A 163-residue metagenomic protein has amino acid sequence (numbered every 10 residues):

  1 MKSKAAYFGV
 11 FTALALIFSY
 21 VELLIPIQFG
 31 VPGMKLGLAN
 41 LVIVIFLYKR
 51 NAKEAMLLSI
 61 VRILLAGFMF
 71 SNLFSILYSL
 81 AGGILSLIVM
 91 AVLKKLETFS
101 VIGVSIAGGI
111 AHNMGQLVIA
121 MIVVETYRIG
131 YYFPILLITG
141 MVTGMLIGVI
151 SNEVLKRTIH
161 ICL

Functional and structural regions predicted by a protein language model:
M1-I45: Hydrophobic transmembrane alpha-helices
A5-V10, L41, I45, K53-I60 (+3 more regions): Hydrophobic alpha-helical transmembrane segments
F11-F18, L58, R62, A66 (+8 more regions): Alpha-helical transmembrane segments in multi-pass membrane proteins
I17-L24, I45, L64, F68 (+6 more regions): Structural signature of transmembrane alpha-helix termini at the membrane-water interface
S19-L36, V61-M90, V101, V123-R128 (+1 more regions): Interfacial aromatic-anchored transmembrane helix boundaries in multi-pass membrane proteins
L38, I43, L65, G115-I119 (+1 more regions): Hydrophobic side chains within alpha-helical segments
L38-A52, V89-K94: Generic transmembrane alpha-helix motif of multi-pass integral membrane proteins
N72, I76-L77, E97-L163: Membrane-embedded alpha-helical hairpins and interfacial helices in multi-pass inner-membrane proteins
